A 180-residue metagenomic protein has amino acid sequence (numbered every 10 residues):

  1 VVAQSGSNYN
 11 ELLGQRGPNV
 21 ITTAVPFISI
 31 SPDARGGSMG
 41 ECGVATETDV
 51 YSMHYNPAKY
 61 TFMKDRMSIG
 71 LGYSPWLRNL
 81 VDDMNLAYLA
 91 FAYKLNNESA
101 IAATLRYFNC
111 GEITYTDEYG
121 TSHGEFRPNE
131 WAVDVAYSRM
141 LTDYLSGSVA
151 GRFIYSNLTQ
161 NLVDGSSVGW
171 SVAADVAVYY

Functional and structural regions predicted by a protein language model:
Q4-Y180: Subset of outer-membrane beta-barrel
